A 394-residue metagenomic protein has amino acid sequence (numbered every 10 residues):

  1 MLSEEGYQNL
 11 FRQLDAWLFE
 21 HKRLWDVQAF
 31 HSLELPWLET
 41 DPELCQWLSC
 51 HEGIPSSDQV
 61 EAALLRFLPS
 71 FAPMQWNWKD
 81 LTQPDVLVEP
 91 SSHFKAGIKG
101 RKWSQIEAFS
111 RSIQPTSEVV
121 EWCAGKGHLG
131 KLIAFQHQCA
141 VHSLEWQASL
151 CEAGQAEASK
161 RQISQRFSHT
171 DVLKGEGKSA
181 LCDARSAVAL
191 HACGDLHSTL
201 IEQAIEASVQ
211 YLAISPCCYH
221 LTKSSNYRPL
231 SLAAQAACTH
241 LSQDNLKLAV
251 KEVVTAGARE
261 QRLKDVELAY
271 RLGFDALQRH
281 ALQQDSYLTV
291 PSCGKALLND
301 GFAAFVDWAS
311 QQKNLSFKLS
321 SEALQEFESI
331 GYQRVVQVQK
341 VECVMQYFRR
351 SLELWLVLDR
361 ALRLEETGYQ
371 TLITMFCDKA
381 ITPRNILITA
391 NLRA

Functional and structural regions predicted by a protein language model:
M1-P36, D183-A394: Class I S-adenosyl-L-methionine
S32-S112: Conserved Class I S-adenosyl-L-methionine-dependent methyltransferase catalytic core
S117-G125: Conserved class I S-adenosyl-L-methionine
K126-Q138: Conserved SAM-binding loop of SAM-dependent methyltransferases across substrates and taxa, primarily the Class I
A140-E145: Conserved SAM-binding motif I beta-strand of class I
G154-Q155: Conserved SAM-binding loop
Q162-V172: Conserved SAM-binding strand-loop segment of SAM-dependent methyltransferases
G175-D183: Short amphipathic alpha-helix with an adjacent loop that forms part of the alpha/beta core around
